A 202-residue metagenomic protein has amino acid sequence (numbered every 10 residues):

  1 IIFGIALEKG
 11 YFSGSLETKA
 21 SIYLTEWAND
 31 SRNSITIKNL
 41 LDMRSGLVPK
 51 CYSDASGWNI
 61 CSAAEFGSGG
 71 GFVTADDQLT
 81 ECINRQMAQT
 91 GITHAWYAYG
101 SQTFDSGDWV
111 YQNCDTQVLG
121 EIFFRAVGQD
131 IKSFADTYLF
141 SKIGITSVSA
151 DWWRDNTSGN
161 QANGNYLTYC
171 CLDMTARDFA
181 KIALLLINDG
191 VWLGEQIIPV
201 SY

Functional and structural regions predicted by a protein language model:
I1-G14, L40, L119-F123, F179-L186: Active-site SXXK
I2, C51-D54: Short, conserved acidic/polar surface loops in the N-terminal third of protein domains
E8-Y52, G100, A126-Y169, M174: Active-site helix/loop module of the DD-peptidase/beta-lactamase fold, centered on the serine-lysine SxxK catalytic
E17-I22, S56-D105, Q129-D151: Short, charged, amphipathic alpha-helices and their helix-cap/turn boundaries
I22, Q117-V118: Acidic/histidine-rich, surface-exposed loop or edge segments in extracytoplasmic proteins
S34, A75-D76, V200: Alpha-helix initiation and N-capping motif
R85-Y97, T103, G107-V110, V127 (+3 more regions): Penicillin-binding protein/beta-lactamase superfamily catalytic region
